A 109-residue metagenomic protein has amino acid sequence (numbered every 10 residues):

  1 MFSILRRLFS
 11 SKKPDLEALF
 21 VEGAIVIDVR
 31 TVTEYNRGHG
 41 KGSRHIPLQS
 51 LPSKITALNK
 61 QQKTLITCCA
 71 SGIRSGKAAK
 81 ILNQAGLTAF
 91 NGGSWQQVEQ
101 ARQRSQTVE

Functional and structural regions predicted by a protein language model:
F2-L16, E22-A24, V32-T64, I73-E109: Rhodanese-like catalytic fold shared by cysteine-dependent sulfurtransferases and DSP/PTP-type phosphatases
I27: Active-site flanking residues adjacent to catalytic metal/cofactor-binding acidic residues
C68: Short, surface-exposed ligand- or partner-binding patches at beta-edge/loop junctions that are enriched in aromatics
